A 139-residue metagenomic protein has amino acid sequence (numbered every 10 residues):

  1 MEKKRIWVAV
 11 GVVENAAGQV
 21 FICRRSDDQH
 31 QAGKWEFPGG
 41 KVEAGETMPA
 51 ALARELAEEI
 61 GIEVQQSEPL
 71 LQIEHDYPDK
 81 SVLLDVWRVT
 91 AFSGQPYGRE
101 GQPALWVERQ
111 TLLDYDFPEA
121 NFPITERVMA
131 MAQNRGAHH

Functional and structural regions predicted by a protein language model:
M1-K4, M129-H139: Generic C-terminal helix-cap and adjacent flexible tail
M1-V20, K41: Conserved N-terminal beta-strand and adjoining loop/helix that marks the start of the Nudix/MutT-like hydrolase domain
N15, E63, I73-P96, P103-L105: Active-site-adjacent beta-strand/loop module that shapes the phosphate/pyrophosphate-binding cleft
R25-D28, F117: Short coil/turn segments
Q29-K34, W106: A conserved beta-turn-beta hairpin within the catalytic core of GNAT-like acetyltransferases that forms part
F37-P69, E108: The catalytic Nudix box helix
R88-T90, Y97-M129: NUDIX/MutT-family hydrolases
